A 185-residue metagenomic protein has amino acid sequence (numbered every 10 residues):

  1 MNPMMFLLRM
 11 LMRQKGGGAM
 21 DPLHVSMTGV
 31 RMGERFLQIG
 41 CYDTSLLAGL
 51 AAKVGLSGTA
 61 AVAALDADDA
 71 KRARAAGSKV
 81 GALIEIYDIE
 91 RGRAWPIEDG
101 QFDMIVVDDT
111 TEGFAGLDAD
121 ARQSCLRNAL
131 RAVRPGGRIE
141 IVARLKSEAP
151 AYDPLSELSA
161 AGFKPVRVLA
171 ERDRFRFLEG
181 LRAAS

Functional and structural regions predicted by a protein language model:
M1-R31: Class I SAM-dependent methyltransferase Rossmann-like catalytic core, especially the SAM/SAH-binding loop
S26-R31, A52-K53, W95: Glycine-rich helix-loop-beta junction characteristic of Rossmann-like nucleotide cofactor-binding loops
R31, G92-V106: A short acidic, Gly/Pro-enriched loop at the edge of an enzyme's catalytic core that lines a small-molecule cofactor
L37, Y42-A94: Class I SAM-dependent methyltransferase SAM/SAH-binding core
A51-A52, A119-P135: A short glycine-rich, Lys/Arg-flanked "PGG" loop and its adjoining helix->strand segment in the class I
D103-D120: A short SAM/SAH-binding and catalytic strip from SAM-dependent methyltransferases
G136-R144: Conserved beta-strand signature within the Rossmann-like core of class I S-adenosyl-L-methionine
E157, A161-S185: Core SAM-dependent methyltransferase catalytic element
